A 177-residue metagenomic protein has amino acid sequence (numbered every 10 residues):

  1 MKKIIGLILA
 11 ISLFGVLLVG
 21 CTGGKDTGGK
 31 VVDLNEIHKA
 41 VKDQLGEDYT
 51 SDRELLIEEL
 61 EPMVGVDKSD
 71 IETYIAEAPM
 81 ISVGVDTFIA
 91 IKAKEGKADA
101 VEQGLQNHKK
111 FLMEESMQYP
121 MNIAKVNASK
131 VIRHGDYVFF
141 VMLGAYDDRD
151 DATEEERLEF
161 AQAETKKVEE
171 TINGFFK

Functional and structural regions predicted by a protein language model:
M1-G6: Positively charged n-region of N-terminal signal peptides that target proteins for export
L7-L13: Sec-dependent N-terminal signal peptides
V16-G20: C-terminal motif of bacterial Sec signal peptides marking the signal peptidase cleavage site
C21-T87, A93-K177: Soluble, non-membrane globular domain cores that form compact, hydrophobic packing and curved binding surfaces
